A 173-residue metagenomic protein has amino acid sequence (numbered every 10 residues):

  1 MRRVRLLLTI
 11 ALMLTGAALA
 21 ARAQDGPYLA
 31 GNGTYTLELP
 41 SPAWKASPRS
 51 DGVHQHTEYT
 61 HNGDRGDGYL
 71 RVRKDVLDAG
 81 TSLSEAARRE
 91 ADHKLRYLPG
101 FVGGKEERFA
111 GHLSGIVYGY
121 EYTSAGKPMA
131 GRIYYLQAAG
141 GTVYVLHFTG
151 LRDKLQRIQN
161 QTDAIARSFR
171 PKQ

Functional and structural regions predicted by a protein language model:
M1-L8: Bacterial N-terminal signal peptides that target proteins for export
L8-A17: Bacterial N-terminal signal peptides
L19-A23: Sec/Tat signal peptide C-region and signal peptidase I cleavage site
Q24-H54: N-terminal "mature-domain start" segment
G33, P42, D75-L77, T123 (+1 more regions): Solvent-exposed coil/turn segments that connect beta secondary-structure elements in extracytoplasmic/periplasmic
T34, G80-E85, R152, Q156-N160: Soluble non-cytosolic domains of exported or imported proteins
P40-K45, T142-Q173: Surface-exposed amphipathic alpha-helical segments
P48-R132, L136-Y144: Conserved polar/disulfide-associated segments of primarily extracytoplasmic proteins
